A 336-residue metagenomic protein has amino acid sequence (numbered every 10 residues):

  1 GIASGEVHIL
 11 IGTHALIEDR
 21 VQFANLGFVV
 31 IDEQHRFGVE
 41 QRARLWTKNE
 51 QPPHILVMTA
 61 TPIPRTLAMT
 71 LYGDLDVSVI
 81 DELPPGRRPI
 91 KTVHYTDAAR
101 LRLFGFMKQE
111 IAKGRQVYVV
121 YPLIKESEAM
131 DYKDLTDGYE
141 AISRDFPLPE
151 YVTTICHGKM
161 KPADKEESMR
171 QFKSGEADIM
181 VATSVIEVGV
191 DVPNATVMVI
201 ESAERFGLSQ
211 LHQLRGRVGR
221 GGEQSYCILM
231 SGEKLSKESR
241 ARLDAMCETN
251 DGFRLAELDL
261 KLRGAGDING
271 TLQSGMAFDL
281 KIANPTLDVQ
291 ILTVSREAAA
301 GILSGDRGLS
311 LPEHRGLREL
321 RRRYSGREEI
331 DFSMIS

Functional and structural regions predicted by a protein language model:
G1-D244, S336: Inter-lobe coupling/hinge segments of SF2-like helicase ATPases
R170-P193, M198-E201, G216, R220-G232 (+1 more regions): Accessory helical-bundle/CTD segments and flexible terminal tails appended to RecA-like ATPase motors
